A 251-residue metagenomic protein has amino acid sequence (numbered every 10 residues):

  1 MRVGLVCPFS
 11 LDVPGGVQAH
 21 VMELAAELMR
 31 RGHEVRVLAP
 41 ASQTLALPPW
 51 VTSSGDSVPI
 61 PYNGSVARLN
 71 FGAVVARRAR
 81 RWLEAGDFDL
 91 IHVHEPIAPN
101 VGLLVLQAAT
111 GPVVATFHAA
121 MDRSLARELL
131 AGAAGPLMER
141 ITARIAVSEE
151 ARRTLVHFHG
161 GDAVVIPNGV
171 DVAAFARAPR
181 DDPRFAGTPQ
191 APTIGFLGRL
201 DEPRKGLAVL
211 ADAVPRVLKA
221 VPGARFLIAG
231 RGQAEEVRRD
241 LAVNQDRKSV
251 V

Functional and structural regions predicted by a protein language model:
C7-P14, V21-M22, A26-V74, R81 (+1 more regions): N-terminal strand-loop element at the rim of the active site of nucleotide-sugar-dependent glycosyltransferases
V21, G102, I194, V209-A211 (+1 more regions): A structural motif in glycosyltransferase catalytic domains
A41, E150, G169: Carbohydrate-associated surface elements
P61-L90, N100, L129-P136: An amphipathic, basic-hydrophobic alpha-helix
M121, A126-A146, R153, H157-F158: Membrane-proximal helix-turn-helix segments that form the acceptor-binding/catalytic region of lipid-linked
V156, V170-A186: Acidic anion/phosphate-binding donor-loop and adjacent secondary structure in glycosyltransferase catalytic cores
R184-K205, A211-P215: Conserved donor-binding/catalytic core segment of Leloir-type glycosyltransferases
G230, E235-V251: Nucleotide-activated donor-binding/catalytic signature segment of Leloir-type glycosyltransferases, i.e., the conserved
